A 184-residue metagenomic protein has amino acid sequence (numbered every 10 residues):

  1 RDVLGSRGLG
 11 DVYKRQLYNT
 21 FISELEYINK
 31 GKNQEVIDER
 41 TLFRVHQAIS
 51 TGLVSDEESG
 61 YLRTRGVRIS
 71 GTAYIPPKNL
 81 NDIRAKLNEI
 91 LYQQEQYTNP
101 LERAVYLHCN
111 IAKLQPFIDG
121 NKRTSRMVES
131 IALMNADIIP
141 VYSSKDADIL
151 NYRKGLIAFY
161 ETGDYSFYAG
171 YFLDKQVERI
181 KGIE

Functional and structural regions predicted by a protein language model:
R1, G5-E184: FIC/Doc superfamily catalytic core
